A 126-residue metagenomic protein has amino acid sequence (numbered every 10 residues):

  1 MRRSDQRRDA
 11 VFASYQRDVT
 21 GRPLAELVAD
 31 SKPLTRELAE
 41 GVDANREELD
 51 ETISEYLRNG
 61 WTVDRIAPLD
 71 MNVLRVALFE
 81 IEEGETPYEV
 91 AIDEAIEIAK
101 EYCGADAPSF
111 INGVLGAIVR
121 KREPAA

Functional and structural regions predicted by a protein language model:
M1-P108, N112-A126: N-terminal interaction/assembly modules
